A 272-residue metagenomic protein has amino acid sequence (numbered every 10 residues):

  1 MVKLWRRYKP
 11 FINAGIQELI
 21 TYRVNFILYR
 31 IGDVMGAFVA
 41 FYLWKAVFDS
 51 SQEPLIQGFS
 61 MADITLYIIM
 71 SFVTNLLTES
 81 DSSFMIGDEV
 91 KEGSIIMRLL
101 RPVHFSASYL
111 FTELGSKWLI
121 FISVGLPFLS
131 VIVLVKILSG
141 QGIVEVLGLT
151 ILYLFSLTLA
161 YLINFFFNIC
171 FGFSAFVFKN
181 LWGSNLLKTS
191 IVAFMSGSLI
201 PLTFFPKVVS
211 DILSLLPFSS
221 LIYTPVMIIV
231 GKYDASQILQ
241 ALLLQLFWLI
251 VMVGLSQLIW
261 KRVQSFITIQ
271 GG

Functional and structural regions predicted by a protein language model:
M1-G272: Hydrophobic transmembrane alpha-helices and immediately adjacent juxtamembrane helices of multi-pass inner-membrane
